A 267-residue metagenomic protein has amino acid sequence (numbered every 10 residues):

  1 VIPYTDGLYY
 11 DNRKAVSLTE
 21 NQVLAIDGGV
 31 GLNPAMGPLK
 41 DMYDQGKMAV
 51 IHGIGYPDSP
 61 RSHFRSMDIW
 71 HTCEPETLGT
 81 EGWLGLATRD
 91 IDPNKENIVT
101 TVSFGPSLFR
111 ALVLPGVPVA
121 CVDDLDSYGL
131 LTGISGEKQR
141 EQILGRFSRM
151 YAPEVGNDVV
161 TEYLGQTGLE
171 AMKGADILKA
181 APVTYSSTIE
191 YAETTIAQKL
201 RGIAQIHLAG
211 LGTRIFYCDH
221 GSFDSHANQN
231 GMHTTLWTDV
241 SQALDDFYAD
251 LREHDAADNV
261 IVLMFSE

Functional and structural regions predicted by a protein language model:
V1, S17, A49-H52, T100-F104 (+2 more regions): Structural recognition of the beta-strand scaffold that forms the well-ordered cores of secreted hydrolase catalytic
V1-P34, P38, Y43-K47: Intrinsic-disorder/low-complexity recognition with aromatic hotspots
Y10, D41-D44, P93-E96, K199 (+2 more regions): Extracellular/periplasmic catalytic domains that process cell-envelope and extracellular macromolecules
Y10-I26, F64-D68, K179-S187, G221-S225: Acidic/histidine-rich, surface-exposed loop or edge segments in extracytoplasmic proteins
A49-E170: A contiguous, mid-domain pocket- or channel-lining segment that forms the substrate-recognition surface
R149-H254: Anion-binding catalytic surfaces of enzymes that hydrolyze or transfer phosphate/sulfate esters
E267: Active-site glycine-centered loops adjacent to acidic/histidine catalytic or metal-binding residues that shape
